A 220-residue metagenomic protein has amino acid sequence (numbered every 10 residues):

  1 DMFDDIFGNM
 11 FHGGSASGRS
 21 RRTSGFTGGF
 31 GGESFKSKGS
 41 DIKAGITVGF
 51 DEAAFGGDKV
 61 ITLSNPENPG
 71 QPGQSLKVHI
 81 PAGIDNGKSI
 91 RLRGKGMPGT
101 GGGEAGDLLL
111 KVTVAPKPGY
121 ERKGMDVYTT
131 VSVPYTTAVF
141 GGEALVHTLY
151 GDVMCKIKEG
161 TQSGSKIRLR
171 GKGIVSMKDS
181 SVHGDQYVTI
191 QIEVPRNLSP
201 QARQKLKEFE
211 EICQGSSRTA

Functional and structural regions predicted by a protein language model:
D1-Q71, K77, T100-E104, L109 (+1 more regions): Post-J-domain flank of DnaJ/Hsp40 co-chaperones
Q74-A220: Intrinsically disordered, low-complexity linker/assembly segments
